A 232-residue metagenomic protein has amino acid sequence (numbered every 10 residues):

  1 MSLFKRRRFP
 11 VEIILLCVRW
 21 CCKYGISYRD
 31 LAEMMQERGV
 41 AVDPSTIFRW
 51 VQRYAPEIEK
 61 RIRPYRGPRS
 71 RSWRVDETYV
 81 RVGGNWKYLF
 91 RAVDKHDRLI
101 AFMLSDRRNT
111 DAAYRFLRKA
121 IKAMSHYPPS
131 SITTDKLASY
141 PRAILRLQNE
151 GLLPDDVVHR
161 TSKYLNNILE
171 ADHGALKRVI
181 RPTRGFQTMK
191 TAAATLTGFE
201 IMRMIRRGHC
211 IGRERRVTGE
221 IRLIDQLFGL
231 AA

Functional and structural regions predicted by a protein language model:
M1-Y24, G39-D43, F48-R49, P68-R74 (+1 more regions): Basic, short loop/linker segments at the boundary and entry of helix-turn-helix/winged-helix-like folds
R8, R53, M103-S125: Active-site beta-loop-alpha junctions of metal-dependent nucleic acid enzymes, especially the RNase H-like/DDE
C17, L31, I47, D76 (+9 more regions): Mobile genetic element proteins and their domesticated derivatives, centered on retroelements and DNA transposons
I26, R49-R71, Q148-G151: Short, basic alpha-helical nucleic acid-contact segments in DNA-binding proteins and DNA transaction factors
S27-V40: DNA-recognition alpha helix
G83, K87-L99, N109, L117-I121: Short conserved beta-strand segments at catalytic cores or DNA/RNA-binding microdomains of nucleic-acid binding
K136-T197, M204: Helix-centered, glycine/charged polyanion-binding patches within enzymatic domains that contact phosphate-containing
P182, T191-A232: C-terminal domain-tail junction helix/linker
